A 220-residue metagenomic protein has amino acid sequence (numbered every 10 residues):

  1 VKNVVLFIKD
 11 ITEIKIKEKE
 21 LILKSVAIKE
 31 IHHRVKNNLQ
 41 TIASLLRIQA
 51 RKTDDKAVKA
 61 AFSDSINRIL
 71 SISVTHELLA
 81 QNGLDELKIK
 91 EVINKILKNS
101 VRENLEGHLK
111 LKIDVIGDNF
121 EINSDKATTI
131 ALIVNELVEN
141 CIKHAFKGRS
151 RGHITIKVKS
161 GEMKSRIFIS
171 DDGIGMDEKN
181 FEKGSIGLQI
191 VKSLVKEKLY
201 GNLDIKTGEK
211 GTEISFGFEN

Functional and structural regions predicted by a protein language model:
K2-I11: PAS-family sensory domains
I14-K17: Sensory-module boundary signal marking interfaces of small helical input modules and downstream signaling cores
K19-I28, H32, D54, L87 (+2 more regions): Conserved short strand/loop->alpha-helix "switch" segment adjacent to the catalytic nucleotide/phosphoryl-transfer site
S63-N67, V74, L78, E86-E103 (+1 more regions): Short beta-to-alpha transition helix within the HATPase_c
R151-M163: Short beta-strand/loop element within the Bergerat-fold HATPase_c
H153, G175, G208-S215: Glycine-rich nucleotide-binding loop
D171: Acidic ATP/Mg2+-coordinating residue in the GHKL
E178-K206: ATP phosphate-binding glycine-rich loop and adjacent ATP-lid/helix-beta elements within ATP-binding kinase/ATPase
